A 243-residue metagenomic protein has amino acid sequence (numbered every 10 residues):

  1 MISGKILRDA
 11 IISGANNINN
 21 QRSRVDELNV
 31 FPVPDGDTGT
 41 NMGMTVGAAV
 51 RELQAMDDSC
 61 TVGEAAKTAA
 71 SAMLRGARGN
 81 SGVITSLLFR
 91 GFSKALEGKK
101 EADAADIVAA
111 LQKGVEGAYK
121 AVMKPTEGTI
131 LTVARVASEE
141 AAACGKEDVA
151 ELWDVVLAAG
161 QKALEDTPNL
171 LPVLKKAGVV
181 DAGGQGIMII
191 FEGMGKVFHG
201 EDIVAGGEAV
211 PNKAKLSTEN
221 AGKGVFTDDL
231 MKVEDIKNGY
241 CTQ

Functional and structural regions predicted by a protein language model:
M1-Q243: N-terminal loops that bind phosphate or other acidic moieties and the adjacent beta-alpha structural core
